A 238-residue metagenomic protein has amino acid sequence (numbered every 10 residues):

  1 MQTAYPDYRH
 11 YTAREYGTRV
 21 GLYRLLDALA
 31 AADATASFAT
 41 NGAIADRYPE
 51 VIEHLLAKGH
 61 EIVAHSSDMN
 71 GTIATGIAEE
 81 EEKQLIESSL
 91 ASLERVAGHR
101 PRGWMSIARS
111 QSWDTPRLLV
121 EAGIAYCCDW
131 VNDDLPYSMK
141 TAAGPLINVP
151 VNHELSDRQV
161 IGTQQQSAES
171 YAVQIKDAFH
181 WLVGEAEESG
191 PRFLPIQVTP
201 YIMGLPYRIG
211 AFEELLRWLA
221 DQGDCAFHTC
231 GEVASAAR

Functional and structural regions predicted by a protein language model:
M1-T12: Active-site gating loops and adjacent loop-to-helix segments of metal-dependent hydrolytic enzymes
A4, A32-S112, G144, P150-T163 (+1 more regions): Metal-dependent polysaccharide deacetylase catalytic core of the NodB/CE4 family, i.e., the active-site-bearing domain
A13-L26, A30, G42-P49: Aromatic- and glycine-enriched glycan-recognition loops and surfaces that form the carbohydrate-binding subsites
G17, I77-Q84, Q166-S170, Y207 (+1 more regions): Alpha-helix N-cap and loop-to-helix initiation/capping positions
L22-L26, P49-E53, I86-L90, P116 (+2 more regions): Generic structural signal for well-ordered alpha-helices, preferentially at hydrophobic/aromatic core positions
L25-A34, S92-H99, E185-S189, L219-D224: A structural motif corresponding to the C-terminal end of an alpha-helix and its immediate exit/capping segment
A91-G190: Active-site-adjacent pocket scaffolds in enzyme catalytic domains
Y126, K176-R238: C-terminal domain-boundary segment and adjacent tail
